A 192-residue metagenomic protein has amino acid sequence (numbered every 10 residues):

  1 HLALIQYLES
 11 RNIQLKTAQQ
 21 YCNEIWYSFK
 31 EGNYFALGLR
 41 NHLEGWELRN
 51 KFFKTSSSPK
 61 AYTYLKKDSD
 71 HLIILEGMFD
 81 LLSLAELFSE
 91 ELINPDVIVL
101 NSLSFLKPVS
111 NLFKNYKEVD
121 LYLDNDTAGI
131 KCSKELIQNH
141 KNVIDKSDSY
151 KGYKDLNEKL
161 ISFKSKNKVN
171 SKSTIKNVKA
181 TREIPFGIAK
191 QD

Functional and structural regions predicted by a protein language model:
H1-K66, E90: Basic, glycine-enriched DNA-binding surface that flanks or lies within the catalytic cores of DNA
Q6, L82, Q138: Surface-exposed charge patches
G38-R40, I73, I98: Cytosolic beta-strand hydrophobic patch enriched in CBS
K66-L72: A short, charged/proline- and glycine-enriched loop that marks the coil->beta-strand transition at the N-terminal
D70, E86-Q191: TOPRIM fold recognition
L75, L82-A85: Predominant activation on well-ordered alpha-helical scaffold segments within soluble catalytic domains
E76-G77, N125: Helix N-cap/beta->alpha junction signal
F79-L81, C132: Acidic, divalent-metal-coordinating active-site segment for phosphoryl/phosphodiester hydrolysis, typified by short
